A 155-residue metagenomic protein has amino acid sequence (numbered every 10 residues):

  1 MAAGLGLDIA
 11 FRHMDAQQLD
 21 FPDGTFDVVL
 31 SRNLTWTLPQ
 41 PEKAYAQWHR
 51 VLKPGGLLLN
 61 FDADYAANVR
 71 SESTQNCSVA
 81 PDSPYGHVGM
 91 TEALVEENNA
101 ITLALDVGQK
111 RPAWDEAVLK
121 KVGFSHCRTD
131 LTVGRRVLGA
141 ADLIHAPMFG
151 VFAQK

Functional and structural regions predicted by a protein language model:
A2: Conserved hydrophobic residues forming the short capping helix/wall of the S-adenosyl-L-methionine
L5-Q18, P22: Conserved SAM-binding strand-loop segment of SAM-dependent methyltransferases
L30: A conserved beta-strand element that flanks and buttresses the S-adenosyl-L-methionine
N33-L34: Short catalytic micro-motifs in class I SAM-dependent methyltransferases
E42-L57: A short glycine-rich, Lys/Arg-flanked "PGG" loop and its adjoining helix->strand segment in the class I
F61-A141: C-terminal alpha-helical "lid/dimerization" subdomain adjacent to the S-adenosyl-L-methionine
I144-F152: Short hydrophobic/aromatic beta-strand or adjacent loop that forms the aromatic wall/cage of a ligand/substrate-binding
